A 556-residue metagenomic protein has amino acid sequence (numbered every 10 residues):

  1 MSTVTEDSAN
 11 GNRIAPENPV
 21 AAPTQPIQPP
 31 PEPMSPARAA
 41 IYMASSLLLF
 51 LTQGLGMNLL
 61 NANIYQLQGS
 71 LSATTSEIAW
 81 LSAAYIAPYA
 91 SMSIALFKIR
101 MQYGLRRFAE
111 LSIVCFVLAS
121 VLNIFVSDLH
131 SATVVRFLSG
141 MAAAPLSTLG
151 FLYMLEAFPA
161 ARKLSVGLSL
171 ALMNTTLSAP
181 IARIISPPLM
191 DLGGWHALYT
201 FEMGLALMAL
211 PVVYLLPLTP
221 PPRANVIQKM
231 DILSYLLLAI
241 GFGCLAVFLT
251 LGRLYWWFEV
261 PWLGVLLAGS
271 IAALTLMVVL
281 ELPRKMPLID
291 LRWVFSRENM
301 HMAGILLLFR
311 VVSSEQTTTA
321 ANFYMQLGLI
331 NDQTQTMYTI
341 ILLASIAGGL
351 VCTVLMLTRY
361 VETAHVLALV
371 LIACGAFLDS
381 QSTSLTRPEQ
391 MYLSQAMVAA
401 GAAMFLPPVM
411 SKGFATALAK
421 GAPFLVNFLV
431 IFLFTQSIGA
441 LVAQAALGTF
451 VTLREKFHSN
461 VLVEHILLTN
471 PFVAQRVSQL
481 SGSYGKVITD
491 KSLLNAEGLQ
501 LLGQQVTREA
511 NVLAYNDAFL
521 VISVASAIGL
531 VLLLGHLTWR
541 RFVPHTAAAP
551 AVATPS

Functional and structural regions predicted by a protein language model:
M1-L55, G69: Cytosolic juxtamembrane N-terminal segment immediately preceding the first transmembrane helix of multi-pass
A37-L96, S131, L146-S147, T317-A321: Extracytoplasmic
A39-G54, N61-A62, T75, M286-K456: 12-transmembrane solute porter fold
L67-G69, I99-R100, A132, I185-G194 (+4 more regions): Interfacial helix-cap and linker-helix signal at transmembrane-aqueous boundaries of multi-pass secondary transporters
S82-K98, S147-L152, T339-C352: Central cavity-lining transmembrane alpha-helices of secondary-active solute carriers, predominantly the Major
S93-L233: Helix-loop-helix hairpins in multi-pass membrane proteins, especially solute transporters
P187-I305, F309-V312, Q316: Hydrophobic transmembrane-helix bundles of small-molecule transporters
I431-S556: Hydrophobic transmembrane architecture of multi-pass small-molecule transporters
